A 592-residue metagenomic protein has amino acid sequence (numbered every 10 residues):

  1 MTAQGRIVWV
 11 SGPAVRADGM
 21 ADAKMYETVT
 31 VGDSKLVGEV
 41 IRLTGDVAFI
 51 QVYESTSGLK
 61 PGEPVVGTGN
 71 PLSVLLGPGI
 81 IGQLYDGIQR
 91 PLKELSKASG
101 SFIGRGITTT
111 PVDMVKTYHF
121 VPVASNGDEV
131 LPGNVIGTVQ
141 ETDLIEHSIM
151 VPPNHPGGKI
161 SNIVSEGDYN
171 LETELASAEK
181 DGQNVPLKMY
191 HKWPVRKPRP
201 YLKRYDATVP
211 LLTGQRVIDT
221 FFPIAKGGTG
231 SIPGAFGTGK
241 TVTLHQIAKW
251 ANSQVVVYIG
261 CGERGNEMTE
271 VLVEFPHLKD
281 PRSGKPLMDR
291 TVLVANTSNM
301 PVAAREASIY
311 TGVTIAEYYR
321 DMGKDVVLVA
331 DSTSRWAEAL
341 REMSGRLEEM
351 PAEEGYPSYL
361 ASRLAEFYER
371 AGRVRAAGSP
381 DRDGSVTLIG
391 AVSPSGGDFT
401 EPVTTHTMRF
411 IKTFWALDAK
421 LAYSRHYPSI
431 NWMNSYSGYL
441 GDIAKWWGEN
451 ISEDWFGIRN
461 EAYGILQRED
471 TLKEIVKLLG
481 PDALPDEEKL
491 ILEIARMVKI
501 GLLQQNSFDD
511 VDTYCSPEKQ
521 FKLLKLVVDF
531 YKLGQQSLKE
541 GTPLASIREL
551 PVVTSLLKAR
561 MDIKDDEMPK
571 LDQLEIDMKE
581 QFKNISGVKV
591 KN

Functional and structural regions predicted by a protein language model:
M1-G104: N-terminal accessory targeting/assembly segments
R6-W9, R42-T44, V52-E54, D86 (+4 more regions): A residue-level detector for short acidic-glycine micro-motifs
D18-D22, Y53-G58, S73, I81 (+4 more regions): Short, surface-exposed secondary-structure edge patches
G19, D33, T68-G69, I88 (+4 more regions): Conserved "cap/hinge" positions at secondary-structure junctions
D46-A48, N70, G158, I232-P233 (+1 more regions): Metallocofactor- and cofactor-centric catalytic cores in central/energy metabolism, strongly enriched
K97-P153, G158, N170-T229, L244-Q246 (+2 more regions): P-loop NTPase nucleotide-binding/switch module
T220-F221, G227-V552: P-loop NTPase catalytic core
L538-N592: C-terminal amphipathic alpha-helical interaction region
